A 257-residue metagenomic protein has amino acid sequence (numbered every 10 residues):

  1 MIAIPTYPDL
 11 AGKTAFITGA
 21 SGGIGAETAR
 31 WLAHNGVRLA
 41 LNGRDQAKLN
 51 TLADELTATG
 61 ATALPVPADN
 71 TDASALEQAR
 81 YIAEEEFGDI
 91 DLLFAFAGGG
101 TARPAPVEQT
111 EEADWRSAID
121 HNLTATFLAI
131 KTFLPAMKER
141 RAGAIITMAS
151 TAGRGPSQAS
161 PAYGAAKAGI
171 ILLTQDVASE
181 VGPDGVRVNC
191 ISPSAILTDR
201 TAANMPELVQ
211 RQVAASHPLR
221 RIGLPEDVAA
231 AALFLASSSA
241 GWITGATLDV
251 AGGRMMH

Functional and structural regions predicted by a protein language model:
I2-T6, P104, G155, L233 (+1 more regions): Short C-terminal tail/terminal secondary-structure segment of NAD(P)H-dependent dehydrogenase/reductase domains
T14, S21-G22: Conserved glycine-rich cofactor-binding loop
P104-V107, E111-I119, T201, V213: Substrate-binding pocket helix/loop in short-chain dehydrogenase/reductase
I130, A166, T174: Active-site helix of classical SDR
P135, S179-P183, G241: Alpha-helical segment proximal to the catalytic Tyr-Lys
S150: Residue(s) in the substrate-gating loop at a strand-loop-helix junction that position the organic substrate next
P156-G164, D176: Active-site loop-to-helix junction immediately N-terminal to the catalytic Tyr of the SDR YXXXK motif in Rossmann-fold
